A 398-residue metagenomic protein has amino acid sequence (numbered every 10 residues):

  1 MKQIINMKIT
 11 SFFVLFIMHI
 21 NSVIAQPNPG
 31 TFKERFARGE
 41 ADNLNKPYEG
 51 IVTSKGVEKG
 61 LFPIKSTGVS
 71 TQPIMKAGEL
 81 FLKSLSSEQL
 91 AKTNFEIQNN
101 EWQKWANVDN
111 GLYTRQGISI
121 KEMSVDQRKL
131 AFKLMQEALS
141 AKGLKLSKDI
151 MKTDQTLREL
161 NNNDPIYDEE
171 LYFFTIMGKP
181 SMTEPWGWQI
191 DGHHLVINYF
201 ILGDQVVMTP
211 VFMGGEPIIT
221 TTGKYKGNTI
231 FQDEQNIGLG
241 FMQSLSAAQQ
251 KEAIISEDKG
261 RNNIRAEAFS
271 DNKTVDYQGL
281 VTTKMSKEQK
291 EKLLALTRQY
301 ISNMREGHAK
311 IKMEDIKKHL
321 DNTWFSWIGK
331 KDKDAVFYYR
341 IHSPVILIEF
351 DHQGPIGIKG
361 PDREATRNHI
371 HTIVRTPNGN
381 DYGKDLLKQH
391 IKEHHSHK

Functional and structural regions predicted by a protein language model:
M1-P29: Bacterial Sec-dependent N-terminal signal peptides
Q26-S84, A91-S140, L144-K398: A cross-kingdom marker for long, charged
